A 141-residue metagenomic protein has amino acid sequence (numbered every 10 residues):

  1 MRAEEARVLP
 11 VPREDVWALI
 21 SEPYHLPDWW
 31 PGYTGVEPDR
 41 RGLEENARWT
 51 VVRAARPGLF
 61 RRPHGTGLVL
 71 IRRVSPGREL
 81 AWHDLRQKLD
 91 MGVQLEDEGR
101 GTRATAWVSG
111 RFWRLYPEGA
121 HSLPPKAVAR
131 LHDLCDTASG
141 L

Functional and structural regions predicted by a protein language model:
M1-E45: Hydrophobic ligand-binding cavity/cleft-lining segments
R7, V51-R53, V93, A106: Preference for bulky hydrophobic residues occupying beta-strand positions in well-ordered beta-sheet regions
P10-E14, R41-E45, R72-G77, Q94-R103: A short, structured loop/turn motif at beta-sheet edges
D15-I20, L26, V51, I71 (+2 more regions): Hydrophobic pocket/interface hotspot
L19, P31-G32, V51, D84 (+2 more regions): Intrinsic disorder/low-complexity segments enriched in polar/charged and small flexible residues
D28, E37-D90, K126, L134-L141: Glycine-rich portal/gate segments that line the openings of hydrophobic small-molecule binding cavities
G32, G67, R100: Residue-level signal for beta-strand positions within conserved beta-sheet cores that form or flank
E79-L141: Beta-strand/loop substructures that line and gate deep hydrophobic ligand-binding cavities in soluble
